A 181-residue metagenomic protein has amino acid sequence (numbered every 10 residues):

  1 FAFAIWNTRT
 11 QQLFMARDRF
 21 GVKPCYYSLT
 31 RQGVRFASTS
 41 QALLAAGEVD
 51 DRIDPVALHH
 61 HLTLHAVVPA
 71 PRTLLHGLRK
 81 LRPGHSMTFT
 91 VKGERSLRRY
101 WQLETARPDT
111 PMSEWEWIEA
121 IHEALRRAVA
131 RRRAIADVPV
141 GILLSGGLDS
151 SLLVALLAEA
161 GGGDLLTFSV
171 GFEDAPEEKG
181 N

Functional and structural regions predicted by a protein language model:
F1-N181: Cysteine-centered catalytic environments shared across enzyme families
